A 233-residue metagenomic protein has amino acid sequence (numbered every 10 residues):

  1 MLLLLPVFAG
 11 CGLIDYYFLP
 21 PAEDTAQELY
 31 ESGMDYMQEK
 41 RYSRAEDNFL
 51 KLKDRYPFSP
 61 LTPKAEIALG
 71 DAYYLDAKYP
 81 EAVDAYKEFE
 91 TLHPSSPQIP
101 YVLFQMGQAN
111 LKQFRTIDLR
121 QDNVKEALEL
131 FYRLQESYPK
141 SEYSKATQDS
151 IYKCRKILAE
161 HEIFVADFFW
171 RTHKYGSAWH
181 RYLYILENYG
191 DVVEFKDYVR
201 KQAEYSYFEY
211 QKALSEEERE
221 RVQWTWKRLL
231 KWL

Functional and structural regions predicted by a protein language model:
M1-C11: Sec-dependent bacterial lipoprotein signal peptides
G10-L233: Acidic, polar-rich low-complexity tracts and alpha-helical solenoid repeat scaffolds
